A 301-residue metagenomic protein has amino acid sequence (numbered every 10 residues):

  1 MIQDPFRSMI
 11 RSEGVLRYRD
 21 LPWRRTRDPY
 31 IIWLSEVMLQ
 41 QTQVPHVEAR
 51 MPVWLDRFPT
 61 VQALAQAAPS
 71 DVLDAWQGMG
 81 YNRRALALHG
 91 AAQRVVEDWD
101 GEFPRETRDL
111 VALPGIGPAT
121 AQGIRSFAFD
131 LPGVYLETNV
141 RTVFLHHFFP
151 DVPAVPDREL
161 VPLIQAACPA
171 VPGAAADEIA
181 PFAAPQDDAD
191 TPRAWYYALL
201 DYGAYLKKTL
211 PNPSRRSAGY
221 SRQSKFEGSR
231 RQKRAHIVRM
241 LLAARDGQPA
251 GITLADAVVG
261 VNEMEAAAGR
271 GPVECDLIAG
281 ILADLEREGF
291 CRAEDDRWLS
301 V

Functional and structural regions predicted by a protein language model:
I2-R234, A243-A268, P272-C275: Catalytic cores of DNA base-excision repair glycosylases
A279-A283: Short, hydrophobic-biased segments on the C-terminal half of alpha helices that form "recognition helices"
E286-L299: A short, conserved structural fragment
